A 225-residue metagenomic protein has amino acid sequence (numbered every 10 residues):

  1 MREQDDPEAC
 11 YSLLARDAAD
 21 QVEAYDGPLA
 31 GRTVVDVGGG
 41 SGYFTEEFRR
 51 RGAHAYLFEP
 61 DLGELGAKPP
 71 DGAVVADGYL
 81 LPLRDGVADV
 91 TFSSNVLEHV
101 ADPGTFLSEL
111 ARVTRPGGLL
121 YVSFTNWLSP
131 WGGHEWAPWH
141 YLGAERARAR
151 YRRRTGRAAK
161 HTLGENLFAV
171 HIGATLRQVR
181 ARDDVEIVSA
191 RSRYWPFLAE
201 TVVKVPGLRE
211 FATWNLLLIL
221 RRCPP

Functional and structural regions predicted by a protein language model:
M1-L80, F92, L107, W195 (+1 more regions): Conserved N-terminal segment of class I S-adenosyl-L-methionine
Y79, L97, L128: Adenine-nucleotide cofactor-binding loop residues
V90-A101: A short SAM/SAH-binding and catalytic strip from SAM-dependent methyltransferases
G104-P116: A short glycine-rich, Lys/Arg-flanked "PGG" loop and its adjoining helix->strand segment in the class I
L119-R148: Conserved class I S-adenosyl-L-methionine
E165-D183: Short alpha-helix
D183, V205-P225: Core SAM-dependent methyltransferase catalytic element
D184-W195: Conserved S-adenosyl-L-methionine
